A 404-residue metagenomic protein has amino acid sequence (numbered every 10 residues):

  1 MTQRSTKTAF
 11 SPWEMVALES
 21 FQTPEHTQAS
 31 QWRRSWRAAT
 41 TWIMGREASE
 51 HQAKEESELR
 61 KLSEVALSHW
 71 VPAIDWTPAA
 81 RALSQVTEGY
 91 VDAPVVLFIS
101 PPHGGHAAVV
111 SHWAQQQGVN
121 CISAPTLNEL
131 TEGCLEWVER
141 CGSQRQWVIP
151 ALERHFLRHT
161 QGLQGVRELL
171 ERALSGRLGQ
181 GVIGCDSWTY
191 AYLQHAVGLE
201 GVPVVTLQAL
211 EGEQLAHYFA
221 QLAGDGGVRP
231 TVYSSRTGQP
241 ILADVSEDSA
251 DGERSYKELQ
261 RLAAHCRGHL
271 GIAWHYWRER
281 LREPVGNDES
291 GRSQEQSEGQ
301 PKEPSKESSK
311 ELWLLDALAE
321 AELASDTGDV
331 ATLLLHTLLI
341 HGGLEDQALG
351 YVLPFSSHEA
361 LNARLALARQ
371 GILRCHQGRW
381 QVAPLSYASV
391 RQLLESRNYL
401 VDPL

Functional and structural regions predicted by a protein language model:
M1-R140: Extended, compositionally biased accessory segments flanking or bridging domains
I122-V166, I183-G184: Conserved P-loop NTPase "ATPase switch" module shared by AAA+ and STAND
E153-V197, V204-Q208, G212-L215: Sensor-1/coupling segment of RecA-like P-loop NTPase cores
V204-S255, A264-H265: Conserved small helical "lid"/interfacial subdomain of P-loop NTPases
D251-R278: The conserved phosphate-sensing helix
E279-E359: Winged-helix-like regulatory helical subdomains adjacent to P-loop NTPase cores
P354-Q370, C375: Short amphipathic alpha-helical interaction segments
Y387-L404: Short, amphipathic alpha-helical interaction segments positioned at domain boundaries
